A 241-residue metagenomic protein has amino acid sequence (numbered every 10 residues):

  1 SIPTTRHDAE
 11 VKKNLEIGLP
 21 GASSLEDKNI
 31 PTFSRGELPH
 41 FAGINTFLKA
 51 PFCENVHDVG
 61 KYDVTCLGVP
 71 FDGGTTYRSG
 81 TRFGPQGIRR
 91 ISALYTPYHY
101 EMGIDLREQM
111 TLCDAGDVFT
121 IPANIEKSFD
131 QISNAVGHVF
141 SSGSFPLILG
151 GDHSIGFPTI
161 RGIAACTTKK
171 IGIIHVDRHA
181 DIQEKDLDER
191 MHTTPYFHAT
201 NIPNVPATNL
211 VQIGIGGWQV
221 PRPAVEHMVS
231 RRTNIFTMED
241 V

Functional and structural regions predicted by a protein language model:
I2-V241: Conserved alpha-helical scaffold segments that buttress catalytic/binding sites
